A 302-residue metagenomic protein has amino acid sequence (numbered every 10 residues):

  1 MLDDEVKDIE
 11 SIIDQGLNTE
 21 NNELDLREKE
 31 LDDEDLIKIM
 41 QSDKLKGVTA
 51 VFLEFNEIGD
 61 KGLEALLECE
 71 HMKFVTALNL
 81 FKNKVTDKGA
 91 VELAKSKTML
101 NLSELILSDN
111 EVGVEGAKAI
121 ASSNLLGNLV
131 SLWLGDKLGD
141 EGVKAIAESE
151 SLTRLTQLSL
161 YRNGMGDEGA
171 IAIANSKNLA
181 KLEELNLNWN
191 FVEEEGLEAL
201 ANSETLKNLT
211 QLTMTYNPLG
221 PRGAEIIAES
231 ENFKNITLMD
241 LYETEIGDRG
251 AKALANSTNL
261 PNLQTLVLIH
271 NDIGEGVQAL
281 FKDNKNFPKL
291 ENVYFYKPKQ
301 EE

Functional and structural regions predicted by a protein language model:
M1-D4, S11, E195, Q211 (+6 more regions): C-terminal capping region of solenoid repeat domains
M1-E57: N-terminal segments that cap or nucleate solenoid repeat domains
E5-D14, D32-Q41, D60-E68, T86-K95 (+7 more regions): Leucine-rich repeat
G16, V51, K61, L78 (+8 more regions): Compositionally biased, intrinsically disordered low-complexity segments
G16-N22, K44-A50, E70-A77, K97-E104 (+7 more regions): Leucine-rich repeat
L24-L31, V51-E57, N79-K84, I106-E111 (+7 more regions): Concave beta-strand-loop units of leucine-rich repeat
S103-E194: Solenoidal tandem-repeat scaffolds enriched in leucines and small polar residues
